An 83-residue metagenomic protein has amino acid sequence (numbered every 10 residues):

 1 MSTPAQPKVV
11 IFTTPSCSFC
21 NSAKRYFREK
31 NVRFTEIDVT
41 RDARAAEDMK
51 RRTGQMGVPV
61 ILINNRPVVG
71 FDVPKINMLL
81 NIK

Functional and structural regions predicted by a protein language model:
S2-K30: Local sequence-structure signature of Cys/Sec-based thiol-disulfide redox active-site neighborhoods
T13, T35-D38, V69: A structural signal for short, well-ordered beta-strand elements
T14, D42, V73: ATP/adenylate-binding site constellation spanning eukaryotic-like Ser/Thr protein kinases, ABC-transporter
R33-A46: Thiol-based oxidoreductase modules, predominantly thioredoxin-like and allied folds used for disulfide exchange
R44-V60: Short Fe-S-cluster ligation motifs
P59-V69: A short, hydrophobic beta-strand/beta-hairpin element that forms part of a small beta-sheet core
I76-K83: Thiol-/selenol-based redox modules, centered on thioredoxin-like and closely related oxidoreductase domains
